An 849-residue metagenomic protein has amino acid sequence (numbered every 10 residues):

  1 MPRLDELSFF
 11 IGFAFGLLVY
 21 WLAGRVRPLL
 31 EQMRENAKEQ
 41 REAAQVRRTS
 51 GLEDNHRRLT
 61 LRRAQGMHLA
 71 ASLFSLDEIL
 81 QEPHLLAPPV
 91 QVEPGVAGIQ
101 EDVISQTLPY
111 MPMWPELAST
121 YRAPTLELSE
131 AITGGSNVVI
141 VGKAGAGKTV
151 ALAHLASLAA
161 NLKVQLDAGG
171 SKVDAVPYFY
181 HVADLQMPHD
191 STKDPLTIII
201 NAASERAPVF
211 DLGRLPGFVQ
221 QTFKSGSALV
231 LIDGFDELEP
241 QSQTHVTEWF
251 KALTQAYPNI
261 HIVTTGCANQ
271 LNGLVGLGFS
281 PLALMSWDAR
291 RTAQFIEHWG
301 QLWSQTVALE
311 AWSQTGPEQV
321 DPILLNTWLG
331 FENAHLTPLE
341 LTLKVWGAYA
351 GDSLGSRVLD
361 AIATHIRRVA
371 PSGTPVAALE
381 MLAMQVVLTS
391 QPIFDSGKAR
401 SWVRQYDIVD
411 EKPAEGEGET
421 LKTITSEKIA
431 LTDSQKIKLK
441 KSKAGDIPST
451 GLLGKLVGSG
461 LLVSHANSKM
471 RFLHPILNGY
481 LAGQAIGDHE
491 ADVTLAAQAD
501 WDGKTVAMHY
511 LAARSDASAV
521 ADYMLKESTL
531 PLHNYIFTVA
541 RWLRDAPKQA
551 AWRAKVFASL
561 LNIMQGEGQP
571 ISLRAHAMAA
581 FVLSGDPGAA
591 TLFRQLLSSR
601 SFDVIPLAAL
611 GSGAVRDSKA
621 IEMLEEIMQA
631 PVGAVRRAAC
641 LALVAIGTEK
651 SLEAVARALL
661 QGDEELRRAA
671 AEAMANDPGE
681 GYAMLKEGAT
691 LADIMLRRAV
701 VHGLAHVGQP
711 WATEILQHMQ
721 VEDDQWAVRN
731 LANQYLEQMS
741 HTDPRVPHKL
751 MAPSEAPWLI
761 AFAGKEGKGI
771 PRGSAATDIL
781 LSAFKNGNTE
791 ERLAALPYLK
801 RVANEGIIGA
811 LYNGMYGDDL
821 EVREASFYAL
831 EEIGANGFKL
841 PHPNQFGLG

Functional and structural regions predicted by a protein language model:
M1-S75, R541-L543, A609-L610, T713 (+7 more regions): Defense-system signaling and execution modules centered on TIR/cGAS-STING-like, death/scaffold domains and their
R3-A44, V90-V376, S396-A399, R404-E411 (+2 more regions): P-loop NTPase signaling cores
L7, I11, L18, R400-V493: C-terminal leucine-rich, beta-strand-based interaction scaffolds used for sensing/assembly
R58-M113: Charged, amphipathic alpha-helical linker segments immediately N-terminal to NTP-binding catalytic cores
P83, K148, T337, H474-P475 (+1 more regions): Short, conserved phosphate/pyrophosphate- and ester-handling motifs at nucleotide-, phospho-/glycolipid
P338, E415-T423, A430, G483-G588 (+1 more regions): Hydrophobic repeat-domain scaffold segments
D488-L495, A517-L525, Q549-Q565, D586-S598 (+8 more regions): Amphipathic alpha-helical scaffolding segments comprising HEAT/armadillo-like alpha-solenoid repeats
V506-R514, N534-A550, I571-D586, Q595 (+14 more regions): Structural detector for internal amphipathic alpha-helices that build alpha-solenoid repeat scaffolds
